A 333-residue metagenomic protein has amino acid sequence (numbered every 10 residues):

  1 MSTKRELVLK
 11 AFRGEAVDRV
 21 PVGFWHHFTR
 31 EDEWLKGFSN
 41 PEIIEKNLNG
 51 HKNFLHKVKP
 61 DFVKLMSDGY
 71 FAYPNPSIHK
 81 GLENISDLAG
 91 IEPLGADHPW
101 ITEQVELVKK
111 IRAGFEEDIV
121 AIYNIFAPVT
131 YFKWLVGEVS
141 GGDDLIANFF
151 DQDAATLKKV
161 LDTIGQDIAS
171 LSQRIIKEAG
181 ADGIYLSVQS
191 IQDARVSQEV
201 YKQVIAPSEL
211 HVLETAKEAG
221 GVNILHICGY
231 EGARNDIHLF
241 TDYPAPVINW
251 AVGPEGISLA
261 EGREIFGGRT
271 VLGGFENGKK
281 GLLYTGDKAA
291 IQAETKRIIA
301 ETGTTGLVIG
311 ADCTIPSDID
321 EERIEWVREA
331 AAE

Functional and structural regions predicted by a protein language model:
M1-T29, K36-G37, G50, D61 (+2 more regions): Active-site loop segments of alpha/beta catalytic cores
W25-D32, K52, D61-G95, P99: Alpha/beta catalytic barrel-like cores
L35-K46: Surface-exposed strand-loop-strand hairpins of Gram-negative outer-membrane beta-barrel proteins
I44, G50-F54: N-terminal accessory beta-strand-rich subdomains and adjacent acidic, glycine-rich linkers that precede catalytic cores
